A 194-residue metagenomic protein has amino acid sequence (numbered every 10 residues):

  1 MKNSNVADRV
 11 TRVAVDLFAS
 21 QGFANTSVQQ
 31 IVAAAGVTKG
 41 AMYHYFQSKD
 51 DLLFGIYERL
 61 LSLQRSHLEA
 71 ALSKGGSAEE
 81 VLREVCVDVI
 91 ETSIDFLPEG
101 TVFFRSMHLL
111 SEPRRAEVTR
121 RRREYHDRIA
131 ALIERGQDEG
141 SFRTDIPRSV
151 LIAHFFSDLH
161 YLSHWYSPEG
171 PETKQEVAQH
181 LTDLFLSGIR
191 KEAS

Functional and structural regions predicted by a protein language model:
M1-N5, R12, G75, A193-S194: N-terminal intrinsically disordered/low-complexity leader segments
R9, V13, L17-D51, G55: Helix-turn-helix
V13-L17, T92, D158: Short amphipathic alpha-helical elements of helix-turn-helix/winged-helix folds
S20-A24, K74-G75, F96, E139 (+1 more regions): Short coil/turn segments at alpha/beta junctions that flank glycine-rich nucleotide-binding fingerprints
G55, E69-E99, R148, I152-F155 (+1 more regions): Hydrophobic alpha-helical connector segments
R59, A70, D88, E99-V102 (+1 more regions): Short, solvent-exposed amphipathic helices
S62-S66, D95, P113-E139, R148-A153 (+2 more regions): Amphipathic alpha-helical packing segments from all-alpha helical-bundle domains
I94-P113, H164: Amphipathic alpha-helical segments used for helix-helix packing
